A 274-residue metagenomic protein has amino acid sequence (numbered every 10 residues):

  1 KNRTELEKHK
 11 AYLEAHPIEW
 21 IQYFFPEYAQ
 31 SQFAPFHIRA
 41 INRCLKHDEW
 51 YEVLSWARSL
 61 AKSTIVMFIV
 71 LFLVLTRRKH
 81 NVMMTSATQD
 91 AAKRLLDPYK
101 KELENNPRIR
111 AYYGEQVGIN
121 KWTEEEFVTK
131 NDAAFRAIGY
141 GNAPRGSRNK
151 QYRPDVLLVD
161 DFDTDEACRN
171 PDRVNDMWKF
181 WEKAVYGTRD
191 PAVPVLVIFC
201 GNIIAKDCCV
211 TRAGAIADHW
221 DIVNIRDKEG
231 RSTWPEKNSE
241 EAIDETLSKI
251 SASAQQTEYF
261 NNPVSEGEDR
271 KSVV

Functional and structural regions predicted by a protein language model:
K1-W50: N-terminal accessory segments
V53-A111: Conserved P-loop
T85-A143: Conserved nucleotide-state-sensing and coupling region of NTP-binding domains
E124-W181: Conserved RecA-like ASCE ATPase "motif II neighborhood" in helicase/translocase motors
G139-G141, D161, V195, F199-A205 (+1 more regions): A short beta-strand-to-loop transition that corresponds to the Sensor-1 phosphate-sensing loop of AAA+ P-loop ATPases
D176-V195: Substrate-engagement module of ASCE P-loop NTPases
K206-D218: Short regulatory helix/loop adjacent to the ATP-binding pocket of P-loop NTPases
G230-V274: ATPase catalytic-site recognition across NTP-hydrolyzing enzymes
